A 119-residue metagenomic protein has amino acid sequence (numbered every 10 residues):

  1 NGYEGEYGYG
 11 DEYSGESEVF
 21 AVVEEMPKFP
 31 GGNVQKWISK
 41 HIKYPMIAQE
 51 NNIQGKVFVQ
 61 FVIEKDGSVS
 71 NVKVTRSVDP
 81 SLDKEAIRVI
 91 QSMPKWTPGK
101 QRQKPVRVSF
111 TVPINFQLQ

Functional and structural regions predicted by a protein language model:
N1-E6, V57-V59, V108-I114: Hydrophobic residues positioned within well-ordered beta-strands of beta-sheet architectures
N1-G2, N33, Q60, K95-W96 (+1 more regions): Solvent-exposed, well-ordered amphipathic alpha-helical segments that flank/support binding or catalytic loops
N1-Q49, R88-S92: Acidic, low-complexity proline/glycine/alanine-rich linker and hinge segments
G31, R76, V108: Conserved strand-loop elements at the edges of beta-sheets that form or border functional pockets
I38, A48-P80, A86-M93: Short tight loops/turns at secondary-structure junctions
K43-N51, S81, I87-Q119: Short, positively biased Gly/Pro-containing turn/loop motifs at secondary-structure boundaries
